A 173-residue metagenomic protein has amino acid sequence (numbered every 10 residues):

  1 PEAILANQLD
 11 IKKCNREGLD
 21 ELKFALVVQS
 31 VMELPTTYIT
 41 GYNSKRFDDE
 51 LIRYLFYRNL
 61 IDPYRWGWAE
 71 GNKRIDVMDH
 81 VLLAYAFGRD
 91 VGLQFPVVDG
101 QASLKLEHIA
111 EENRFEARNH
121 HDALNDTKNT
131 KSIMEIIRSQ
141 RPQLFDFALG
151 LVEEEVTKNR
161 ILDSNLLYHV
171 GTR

Functional and structural regions predicted by a protein language model:
P1-D10, S30-Q143, A148: Metal-dependent phosphoesterase core characteristic of DEDDh/y 3'-5' exonuclease domains
K12-C14: A short, conserved beta-strand element enriched in hydrophobic/aromatic residues
R16-V27: Glycine-rich, highly charged phosphate/nucleotide-binding loops
E135-R173: Acidic two-metal-ion nuclease catalytic site recognized across multiple nuclease folds, prominently DnaQ/RNase D-T
